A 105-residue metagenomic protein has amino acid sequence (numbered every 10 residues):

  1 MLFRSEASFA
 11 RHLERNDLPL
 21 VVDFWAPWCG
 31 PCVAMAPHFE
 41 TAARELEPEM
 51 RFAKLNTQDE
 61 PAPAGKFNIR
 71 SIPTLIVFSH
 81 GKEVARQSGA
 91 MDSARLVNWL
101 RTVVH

Functional and structural regions predicted by a protein language model:
R15-W25: Short active-site neighborhood of thiol/selenol oxidoreductases, capturing the structured segment around
L20, P61, F67-I76: Structural micro-motif
C29-C32, L75: The canonical Cys-X-X-Cys-His
V33-L46: Typically the conserved alpha-helix immediately C-terminal to a functionally engaged Cys/Sec in thioredoxin-like
N56-Q58: Conserved acidic residues
V77-H105: Non-catalytic, surface beta->alpha helical segment in thiol-disulfide oxidoreductase systems
